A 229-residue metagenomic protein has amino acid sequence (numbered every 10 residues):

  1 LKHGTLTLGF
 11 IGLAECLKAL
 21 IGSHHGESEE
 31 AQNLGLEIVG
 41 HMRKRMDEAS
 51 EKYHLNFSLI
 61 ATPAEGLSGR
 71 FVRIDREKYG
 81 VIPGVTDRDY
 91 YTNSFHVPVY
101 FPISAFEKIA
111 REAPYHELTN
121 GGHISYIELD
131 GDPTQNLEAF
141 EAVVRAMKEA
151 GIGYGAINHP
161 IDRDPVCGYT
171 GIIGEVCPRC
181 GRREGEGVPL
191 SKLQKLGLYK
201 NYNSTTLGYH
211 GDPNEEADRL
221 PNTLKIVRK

Functional and structural regions predicted by a protein language model:
L1-K229: Long, C-terminal-biased catalytic regions of enzyme "large/alpha" subunits
